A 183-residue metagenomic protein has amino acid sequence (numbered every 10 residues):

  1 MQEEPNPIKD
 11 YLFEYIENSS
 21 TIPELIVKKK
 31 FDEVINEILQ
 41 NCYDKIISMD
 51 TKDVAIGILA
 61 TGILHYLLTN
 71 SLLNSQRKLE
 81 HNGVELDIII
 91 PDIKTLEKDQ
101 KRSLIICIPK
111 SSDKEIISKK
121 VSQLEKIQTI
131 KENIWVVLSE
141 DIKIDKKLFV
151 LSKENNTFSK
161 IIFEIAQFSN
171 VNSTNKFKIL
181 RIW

Functional and structural regions predicted by a protein language model:
M1-L59: Interdomain/boundary linker segments immediately adjacent to catalytic/signaling cores
I47-S48, I58-I63, Q76-E80, I105-I108: N-terminal start-of-chain detector that recognizes signal peptides and the immediate post-cleavage beginning
V54, H65-D87: A short acidic/basic microdomain associated with nuclease active sites
G57-N70, D99-S103: Short, charged N-terminal beta->alpha structural module
R77-L79, K94-L96, E125-K126: Short, flexible, glycine/charge-rich loop motifs used to bind or transfer phosphoryl groups or to couple energy/partner
K78-E85, P91, C107-S111, V137-E140: Short His-Asn-centered micro-motif
I90-I105: Active-site beta-strand-loop-beta-strand hairpin of nuclease catalytic cores that positions key catalytic residues
K101, I108-W183: Charged, structured surface patches that assemble and position nucleic-acid processing machinery
